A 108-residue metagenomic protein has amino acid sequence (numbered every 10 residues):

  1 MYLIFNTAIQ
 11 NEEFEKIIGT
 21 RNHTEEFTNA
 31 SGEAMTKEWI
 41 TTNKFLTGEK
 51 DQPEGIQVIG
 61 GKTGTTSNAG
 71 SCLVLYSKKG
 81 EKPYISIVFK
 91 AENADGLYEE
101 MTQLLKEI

Functional and structural regions predicted by a protein language model:
Y2-I108: Penicillin-recognizing serine hydrolase domain
